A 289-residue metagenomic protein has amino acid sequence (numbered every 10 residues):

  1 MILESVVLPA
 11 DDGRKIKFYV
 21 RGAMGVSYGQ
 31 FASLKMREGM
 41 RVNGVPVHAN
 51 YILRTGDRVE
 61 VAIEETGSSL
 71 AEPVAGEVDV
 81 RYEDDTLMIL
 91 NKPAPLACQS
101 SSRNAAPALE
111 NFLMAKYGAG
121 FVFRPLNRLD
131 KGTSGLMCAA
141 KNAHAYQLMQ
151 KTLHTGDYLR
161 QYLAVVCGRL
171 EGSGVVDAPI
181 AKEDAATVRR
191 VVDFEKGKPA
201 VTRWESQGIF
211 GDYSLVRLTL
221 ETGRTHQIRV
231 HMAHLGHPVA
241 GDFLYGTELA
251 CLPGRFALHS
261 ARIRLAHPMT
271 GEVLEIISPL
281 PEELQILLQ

Functional and structural regions predicted by a protein language model:
M1-L34, E195-K198, G211, E221 (+2 more regions): Pseudouridine synthases involved in rRNA/tRNA modification
M1-T187, I277-L288: RNA pseudouridine synthases
G44-P46, G211-T219: Short histidine-centered loop motifs in beta-beta connectors
H48-I52, R217, R255: Short, surface-exposed secondary-structure edge patches
E72-A75, E171, D193-T202, A257-L258: Short coil-to-beta-strand transition motifs
V80, V166, R203-S206, V239: Conserved hydrophobic positions within beta-strands
R81-Y82, D130, A181, E205-G208 (+3 more regions): Well-ordered beta-strand positions
G118, L170-G172, A185, G208-Y213 (+2 more regions): Short, conserved beta-turn/loop elements at beta-strand boundaries and strand-helix junctions
